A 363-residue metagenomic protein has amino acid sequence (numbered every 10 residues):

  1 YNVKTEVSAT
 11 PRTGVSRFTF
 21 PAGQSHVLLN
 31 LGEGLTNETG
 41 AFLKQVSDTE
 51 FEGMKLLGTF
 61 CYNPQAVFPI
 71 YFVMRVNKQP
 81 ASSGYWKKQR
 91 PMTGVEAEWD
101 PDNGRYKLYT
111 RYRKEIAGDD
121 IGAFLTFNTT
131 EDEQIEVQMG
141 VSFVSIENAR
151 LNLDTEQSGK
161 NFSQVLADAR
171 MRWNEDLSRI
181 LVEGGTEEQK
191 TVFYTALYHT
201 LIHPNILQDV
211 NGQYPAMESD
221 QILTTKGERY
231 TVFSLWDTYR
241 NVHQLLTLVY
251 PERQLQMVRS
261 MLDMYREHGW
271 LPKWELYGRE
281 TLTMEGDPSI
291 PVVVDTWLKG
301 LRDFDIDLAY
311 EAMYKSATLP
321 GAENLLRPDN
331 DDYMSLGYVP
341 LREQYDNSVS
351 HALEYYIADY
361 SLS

Functional and structural regions predicted by a protein language model:
Y1-K4, M74-R75, K87-Q89, Y109-K114 (+7 more regions): A contiguous strand-loop segment
Y1-V3, I180-G184, V210-T231, W274-E280 (+1 more regions): Active-site-adjacent structural elements in folded domains
Y1-Y230: Beta-sandwich/jelly-roll carbohydrate-recognition scaffolds of carbohydrate-active enzymes
S8-R12, S163, A167, E187-T191 (+10 more regions): Conserved structured core elements
R17, S25-L29, T195-Q208, T231-L255 (+2 more regions): Alpha-helical support elements that line or immediately flank enzyme active sites and cofactor-binding pockets
A22-Q24, L35, P80, F143 (+9 more regions): A generic secondary-structure signal for well-formed alpha-helical elements
D154-F162, S178-G184, T231, V242-T247 (+3 more regions): Second-shell loop/turn segments in exported
T191-N205, D209, R266, R279-M284 (+2 more regions): Active-site acid/base region of carbohydrate-active enzymes
